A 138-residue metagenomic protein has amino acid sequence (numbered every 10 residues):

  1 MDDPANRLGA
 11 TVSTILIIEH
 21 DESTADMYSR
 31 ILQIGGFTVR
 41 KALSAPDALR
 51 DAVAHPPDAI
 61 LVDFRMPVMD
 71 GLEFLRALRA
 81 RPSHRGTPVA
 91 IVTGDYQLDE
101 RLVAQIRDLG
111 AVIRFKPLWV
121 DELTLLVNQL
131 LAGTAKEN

Functional and structural regions predicted by a protein language model:
M1-L16, W119-N138: Non-catalytic signal-transmission and effector/linker regions of two-component phosphorelay proteins
T11-S23, Y28-L32, I60: Conserved acidic segment of CheY-like receiver
E22-R40, D108-A111: Two-component/phosphorelay signaling modules centered on CheY-like receiver
K41-R50, G71: Helix N-cap/capping motif at the beta->alpha junctions
D63: Active-site residues of response regulator receiver
M66: Receiver (REC) domain active-site loop signature in two-component systems and cognate sites in sensor histidine kinases
E73, Y96-F115, D121, L125: Alpha4 helix (beta4-alpha4-beta5 surface) of REC/receiver domains from two-component response regulators
V92-G94: Hydrophobic/aromatic residues positioned on beta-strands within the core alpha/beta folds
